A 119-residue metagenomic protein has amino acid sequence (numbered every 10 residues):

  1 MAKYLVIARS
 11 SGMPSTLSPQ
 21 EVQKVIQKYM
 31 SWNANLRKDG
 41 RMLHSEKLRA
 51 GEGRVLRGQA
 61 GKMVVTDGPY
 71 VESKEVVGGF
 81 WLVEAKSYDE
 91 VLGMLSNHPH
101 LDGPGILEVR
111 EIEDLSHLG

Functional and structural regions predicted by a protein language model:
M1-G119: Conserved, structured core segments of small domains
